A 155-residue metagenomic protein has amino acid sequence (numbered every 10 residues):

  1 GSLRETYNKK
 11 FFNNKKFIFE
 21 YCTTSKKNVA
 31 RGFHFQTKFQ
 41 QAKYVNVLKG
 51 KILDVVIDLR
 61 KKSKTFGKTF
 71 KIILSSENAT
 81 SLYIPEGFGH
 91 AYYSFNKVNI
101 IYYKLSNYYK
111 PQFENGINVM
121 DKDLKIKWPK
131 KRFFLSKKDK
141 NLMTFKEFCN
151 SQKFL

Functional and structural regions predicted by a protein language model:
G1-E77, V98, Y103-L155: Non-catalytic, conserved peripheral segments adjacent to functional cores
L74-K97: Conserved metal-binding segment of the jelly-roll/cupin
